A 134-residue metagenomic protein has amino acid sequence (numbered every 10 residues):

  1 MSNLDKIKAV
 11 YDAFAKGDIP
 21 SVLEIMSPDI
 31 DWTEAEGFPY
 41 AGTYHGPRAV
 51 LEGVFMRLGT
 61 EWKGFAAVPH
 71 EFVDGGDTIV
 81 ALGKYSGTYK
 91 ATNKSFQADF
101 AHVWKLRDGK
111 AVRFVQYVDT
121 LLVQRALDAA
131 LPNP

Functional and structural regions predicted by a protein language model:
M1-P28, D128-P134: Short, low-complexity N-terminal intrinsically disordered segments enriched in polar/charged residues
I7-V10, V22-M26, I30, G46 (+4 more regions): Hydrophobic pocket/interface hotspot
L23, S27-D77: A solvent-exposed, acidic/Ser-Thr-rich amphipathic alpha-helical stretch
F55-P134: A beta-strand edge to alpha-helix "cap/lid" segment located at domain peripheries
